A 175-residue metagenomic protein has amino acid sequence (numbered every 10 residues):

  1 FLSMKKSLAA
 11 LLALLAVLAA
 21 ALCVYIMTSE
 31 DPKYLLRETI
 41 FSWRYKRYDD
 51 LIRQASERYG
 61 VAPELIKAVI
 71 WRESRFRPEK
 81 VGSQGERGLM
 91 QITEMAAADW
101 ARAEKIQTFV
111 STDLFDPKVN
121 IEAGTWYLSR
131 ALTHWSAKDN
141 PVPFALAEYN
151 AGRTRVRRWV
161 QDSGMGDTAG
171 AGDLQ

Functional and structural regions predicted by a protein language model:
F1-S3: Short, Lys/Arg-enriched N-terminal segments with co-localized hydrophobic residues within the first ~10-30 amino acids
A10-M27: Hydrophobic membrane-insertion alpha-helices, especially the h-region of bacterial N-terminal signal peptides
S29-P78, A101, K118, S136: Export/targeting segments at the very N-terminus of extracytoplasmic proteins
L36-S42, Q54-A55, P78-R87, I106-K118 (+3 more regions): Second-shell loop/turn segments in exported
D50-Q54, P63, K67, A98 (+4 more regions): Solvent-exposed, polar/charged alpha-helical surfaces in well-ordered, non-transmembrane soluble domains, broadly
W71-M90, A96, G152: Cell-wall polysaccharide-cleaving catalytic domain and substrate-binding groove, primarily in peptidoglycan/chitin
Q84-Q107, E122-Y127: Substrate-binding/active-site groove segments that recognize and process beta-1,4-linked N-acetyl-hexosamine
P143-Q175: Catalytic and substrate-binding regions of cell-wall glycan-acting enzymes that process beta-1,4-linked
